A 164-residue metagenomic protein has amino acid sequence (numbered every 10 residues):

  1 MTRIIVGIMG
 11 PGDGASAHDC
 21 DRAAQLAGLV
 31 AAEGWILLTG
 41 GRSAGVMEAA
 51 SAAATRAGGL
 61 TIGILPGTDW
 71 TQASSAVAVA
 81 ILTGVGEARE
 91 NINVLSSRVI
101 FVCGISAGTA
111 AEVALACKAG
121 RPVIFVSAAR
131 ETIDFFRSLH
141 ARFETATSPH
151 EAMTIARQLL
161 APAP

Functional and structural regions predicted by a protein language model:
T2-D19, G28, A32-E33: Generic N-terminal amphipathic, Lys/Arg-enriched alpha-helix
D21-G28, G41-A119, A129-F135: Acidic/glycine-enriched connector segments
G34-W35, T39-R42: A positional/architectural concept
A80-G84, V126, A141-I155: Short acidic-hydrophobic, aromatic-tinged amphipathic segments that line or gate anion-handling sites
V99-I100, A146-P164: A charged, well-structured terminal subsegment
E131-T145: Catalytic binding pocket for nucleotide-activated donors in carbohydrate/polymer assembly enzymes
